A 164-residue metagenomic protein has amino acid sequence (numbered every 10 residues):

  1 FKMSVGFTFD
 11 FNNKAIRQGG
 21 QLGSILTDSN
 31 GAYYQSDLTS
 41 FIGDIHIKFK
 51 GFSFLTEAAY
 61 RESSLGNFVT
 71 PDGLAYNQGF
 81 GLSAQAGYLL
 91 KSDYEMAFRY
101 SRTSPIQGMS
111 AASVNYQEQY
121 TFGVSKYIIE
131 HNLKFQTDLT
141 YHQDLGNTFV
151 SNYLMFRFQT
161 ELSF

Functional and structural regions predicted by a protein language model:
F1-I106: Detector for outer-membrane/organellar transmembrane beta-barrel domains, recognizing the amphipathic beta-strand
A32-D37, P71-Q78, A111-E118, T148-L154: Replace "Gram-negative outer membrane beta-barrel proteins" with "bacterial and organellar outer membrane beta-barrel
D44-H46, Q85, G123-S125, D138 (+1 more regions): Outer-membrane beta-barrel architecture
K48-G51, Y88-S92, I128-N132, Q143 (+1 more regions): Outer-membrane beta-barrel strand-turn architecture
K50-A59, F122-S125, N132, L139-T140: Gram-negative outer-membrane beta-barrel domains
Y100, F135-F158: Outer-membrane beta-barrel translocator/channel fold
R102-I106, I129, H142-D144: Short Gly/Pro-enriched loop/turn and capping motifs at secondary-structure junctions
V124-I128, L133, S151-F164: Outer-membrane beta-barrel "beta-signal"
